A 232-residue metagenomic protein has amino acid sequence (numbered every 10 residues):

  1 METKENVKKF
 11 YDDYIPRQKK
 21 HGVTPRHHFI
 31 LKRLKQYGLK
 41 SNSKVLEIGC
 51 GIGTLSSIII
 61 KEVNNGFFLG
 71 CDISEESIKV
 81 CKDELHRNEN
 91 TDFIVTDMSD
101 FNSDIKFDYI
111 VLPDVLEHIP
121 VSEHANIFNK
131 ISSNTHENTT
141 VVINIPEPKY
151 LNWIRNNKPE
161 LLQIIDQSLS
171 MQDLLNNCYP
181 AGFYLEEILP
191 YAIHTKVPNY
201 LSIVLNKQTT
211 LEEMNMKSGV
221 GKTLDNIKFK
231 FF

Functional and structural regions predicted by a protein language model:
M1-I105, Y109, A125-F128, Q167 (+2 more regions): Conserved N-terminal segment of class I S-adenosyl-L-methionine
N65, N90, N138, G182-L185: A generic structural signal for alpha->beta connector loops
L112-V115: A short beta-strand submotif of the Rossmann-like class I SAM-dependent methyltransferase core that lines
H118-I119: A short His-aromatic
A125-T140: A short glycine-rich, Lys/Arg-flanked "PGG" loop and its adjoining helix->strand segment in the class I
N144-I165: Short, glycine-/aromatic-enriched active-site segment of Class I SAM-dependent methyltransferases
D166-G182: Short alpha-helix
F183-H194: Conserved S-adenosyl-L-methionine
